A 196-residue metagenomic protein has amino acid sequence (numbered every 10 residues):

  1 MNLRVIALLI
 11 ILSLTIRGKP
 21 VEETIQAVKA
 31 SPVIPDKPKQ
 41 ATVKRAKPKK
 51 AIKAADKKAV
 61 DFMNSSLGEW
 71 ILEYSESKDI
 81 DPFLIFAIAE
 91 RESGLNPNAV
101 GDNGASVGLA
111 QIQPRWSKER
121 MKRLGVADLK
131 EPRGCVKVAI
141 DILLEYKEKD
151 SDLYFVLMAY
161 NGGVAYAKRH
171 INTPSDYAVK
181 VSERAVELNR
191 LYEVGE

Functional and structural regions predicted by a protein language model:
N2-L9: Sec-dependent signal peptide recognition, specifically the positively charged N-region followed immediately by
L9-R17: Hydrophobic h-region of N-terminal signal peptides that target proteins for export in Gram-negative bacteria
I16-P20, A30: Boundary at the C-terminal end of the N-terminal hydrophobic targeting segment
E22-Q26: Ser/Thr/Pro/Gly-rich, low-complexity intrinsically disordered stalk/linker tracts of secreted and surface-exposed
K29-A30, P35: Disordered, low-complexity tails and leader-like regions
P35, K39-E196: Catalytic glycan-binding domains that act on GlcNAc-containing polysaccharides
